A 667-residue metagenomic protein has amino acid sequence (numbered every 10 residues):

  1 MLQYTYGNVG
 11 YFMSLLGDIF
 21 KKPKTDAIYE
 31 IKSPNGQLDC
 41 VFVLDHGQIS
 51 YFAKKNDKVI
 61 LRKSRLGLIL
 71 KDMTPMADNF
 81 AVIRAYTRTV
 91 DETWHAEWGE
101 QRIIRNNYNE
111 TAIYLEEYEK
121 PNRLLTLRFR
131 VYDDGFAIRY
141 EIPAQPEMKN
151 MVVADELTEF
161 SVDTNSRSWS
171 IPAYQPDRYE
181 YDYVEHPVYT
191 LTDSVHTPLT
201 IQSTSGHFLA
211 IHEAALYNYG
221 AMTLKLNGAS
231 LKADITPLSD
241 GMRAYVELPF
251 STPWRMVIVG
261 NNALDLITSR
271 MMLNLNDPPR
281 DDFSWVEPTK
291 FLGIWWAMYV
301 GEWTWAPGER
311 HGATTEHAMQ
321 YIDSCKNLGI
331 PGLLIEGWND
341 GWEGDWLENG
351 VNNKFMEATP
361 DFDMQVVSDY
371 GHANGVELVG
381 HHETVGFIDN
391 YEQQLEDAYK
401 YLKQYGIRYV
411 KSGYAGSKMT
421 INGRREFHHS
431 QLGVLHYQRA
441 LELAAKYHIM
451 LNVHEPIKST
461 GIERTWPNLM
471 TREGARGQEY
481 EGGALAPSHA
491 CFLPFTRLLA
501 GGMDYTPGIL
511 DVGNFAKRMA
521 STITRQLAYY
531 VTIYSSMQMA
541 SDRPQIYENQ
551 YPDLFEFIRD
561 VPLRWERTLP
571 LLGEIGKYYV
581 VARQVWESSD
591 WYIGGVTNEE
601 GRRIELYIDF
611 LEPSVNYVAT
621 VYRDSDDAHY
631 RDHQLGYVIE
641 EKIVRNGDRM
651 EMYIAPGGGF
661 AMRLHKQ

Functional and structural regions predicted by a protein language model:
F12, D26-D281: N-terminal accessory beta-strand-rich subdomains and adjacent acidic, glycine-rich linkers that precede catalytic cores
W94-E97, R102-R105, F557-V581: Edge strands and adjacent loops of beta-rich recognition modules
R102, S170-Y179, Y183-V184, V621-G647: Solvent-exposed beta-strand/loop surfaces of large extracellular or lumenal domains
E247-L328, G332: An acidic-aromatic substrate-binding cleft motif
E336-V512, K517-R518: Aromatic- and carboxylate-enriched substrate-binding clefts and catalytic-loop regions of carbohydrate-active enzymes
T524-L571: Catalytic cores of secreted or luminal carbohydrate-active enzymes
E574-Y617, F660-A661: Carbohydrate-binding surface patches
E641-Q667: C-terminal beta-strand-rich structural cap/linker in extracellular carbohydrate-active enzymes
